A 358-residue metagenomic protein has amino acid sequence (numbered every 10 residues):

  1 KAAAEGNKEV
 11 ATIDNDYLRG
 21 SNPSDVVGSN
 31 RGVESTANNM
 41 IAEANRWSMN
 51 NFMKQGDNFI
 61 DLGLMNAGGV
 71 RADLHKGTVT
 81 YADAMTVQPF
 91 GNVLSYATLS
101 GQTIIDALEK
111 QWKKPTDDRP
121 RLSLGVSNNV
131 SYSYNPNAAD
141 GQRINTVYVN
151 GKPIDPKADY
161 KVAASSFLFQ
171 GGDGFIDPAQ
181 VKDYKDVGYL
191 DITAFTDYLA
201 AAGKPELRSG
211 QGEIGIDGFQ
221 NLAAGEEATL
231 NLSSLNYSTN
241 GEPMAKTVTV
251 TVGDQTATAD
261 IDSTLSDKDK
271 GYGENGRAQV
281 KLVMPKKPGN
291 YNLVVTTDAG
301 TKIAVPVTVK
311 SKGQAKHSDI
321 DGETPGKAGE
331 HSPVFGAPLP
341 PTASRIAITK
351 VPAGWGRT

Functional and structural regions predicted by a protein language model:
K1-E5, R119: Active-site-adjacent helix-turn-beta-strand microarchitecture at beta-sheet edges that either contains or buttresses
A4-E5, N30, A44, F52: Extended, hydrophobic alpha-helical segments
G6-E34: Glycine-rich phosphate/diphosphate-binding loops and the adjacent beta-loop-alpha structural elements that coordinate
K8-N15, L230, K246-V250, A259 (+2 more regions): Hydrophobic transmembrane signal anchors and adjacent membrane-proximal interface regions, especially in viral
I13, D118, I144, G329 (+1 more regions): Exposed boundary/loop context
S35, N39-G322: Feature captures C-terminal
Q314-T358: C-terminal cell-surface addressing/anchoring modules of secreted/extracellular proteins
